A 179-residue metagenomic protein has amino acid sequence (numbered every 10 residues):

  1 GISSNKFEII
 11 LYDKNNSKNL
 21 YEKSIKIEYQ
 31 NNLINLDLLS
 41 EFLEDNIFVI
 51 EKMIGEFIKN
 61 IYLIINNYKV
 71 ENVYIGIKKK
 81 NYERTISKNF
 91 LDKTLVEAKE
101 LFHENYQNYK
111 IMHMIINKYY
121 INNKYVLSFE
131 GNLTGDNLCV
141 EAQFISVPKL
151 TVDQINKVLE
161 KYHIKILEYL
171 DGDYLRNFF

Functional and structural regions predicted by a protein language model:
I2-N60, I65-F179: Nucleotide/phosphate-binding catalytic cleft detector across ATP-hydrolyzing and phosphate-transferring enzymes
